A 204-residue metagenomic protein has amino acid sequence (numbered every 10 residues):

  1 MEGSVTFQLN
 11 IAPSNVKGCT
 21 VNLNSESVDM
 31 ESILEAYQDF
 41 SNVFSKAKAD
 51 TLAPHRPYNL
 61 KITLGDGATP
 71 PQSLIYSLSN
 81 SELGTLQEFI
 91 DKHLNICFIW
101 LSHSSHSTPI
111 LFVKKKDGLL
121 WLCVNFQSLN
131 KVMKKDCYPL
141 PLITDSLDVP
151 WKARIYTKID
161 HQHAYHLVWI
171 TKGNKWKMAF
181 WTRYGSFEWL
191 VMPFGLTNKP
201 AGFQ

Functional and structural regions predicted by a protein language model:
M1-F7, F40: Glycine-rich flap/beta-hairpin and adjacent strands of clan AA aspartyl proteases
S14-C137: Reverse-transcribing Pol proteins
N42-P71, V113-W121, Y138, P150 (+2 more regions): Reverse-transcriptase-like RNA-dependent polymerase core
L83, I143, P200-Q204: Short, charged, low-complexity patches
L101-H103, A153-R154, H161-Q162: Conserved pre-catalytic core of RNA-dependent polymerases
I110, L142-D145: Short beta-alpha junctions and helix-cap segments that line functional grooves
D145-R154: Metal-dependent nuclease catalytic cores in nucleic-acid-processing enzymes, especially RNase H-like/related
